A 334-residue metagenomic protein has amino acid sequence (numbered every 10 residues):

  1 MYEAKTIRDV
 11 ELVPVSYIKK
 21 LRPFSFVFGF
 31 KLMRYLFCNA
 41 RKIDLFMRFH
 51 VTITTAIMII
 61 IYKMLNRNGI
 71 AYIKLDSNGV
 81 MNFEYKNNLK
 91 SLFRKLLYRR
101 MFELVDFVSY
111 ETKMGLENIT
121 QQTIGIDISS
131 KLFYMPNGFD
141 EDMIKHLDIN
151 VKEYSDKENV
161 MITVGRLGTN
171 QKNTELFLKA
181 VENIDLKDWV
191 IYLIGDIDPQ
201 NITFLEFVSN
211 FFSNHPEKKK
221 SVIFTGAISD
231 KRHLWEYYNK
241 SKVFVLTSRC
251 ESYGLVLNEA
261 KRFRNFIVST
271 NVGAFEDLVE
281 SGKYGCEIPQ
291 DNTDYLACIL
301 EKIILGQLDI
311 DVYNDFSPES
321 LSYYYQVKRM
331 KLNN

Functional and structural regions predicted by a protein language model:
F37, M64-L65, L89-Y110: Membrane-proximal helix-turn-helix segments that form the acceptor-binding/catalytic region of lipid-linked
Y98, F102-K131, F139-M143: A short, active-site helix/loop in glycosyltransferases that binds the activated sugar's phosphate group
E153-K172, L178-V181, Y192: Conserved donor-binding/catalytic core segment of Leloir-type glycosyltransferases
L205-I228: Nucleotide-activated donor-binding/catalytic signature segment of Leloir-type glycosyltransferases, i.e., the conserved
E236-S241: Short alpha-helical donor nucleotide-sugar binding micro-motif in glycosyltransferases
R249: Aromatic "clamp/platform" in nucleotide-sugar-dependent glycosyltransferases that forms part of the donor/acceptor
F266-S269: Short hydrophobic beta-strand element within catalytic cores of glycosyltransferases and related nucleotide-activated
S281-G282, C286-D294, E301-Q307: Conserved acidic donor-binding segment of nucleotide-sugar-dependent glycosyltransferases
